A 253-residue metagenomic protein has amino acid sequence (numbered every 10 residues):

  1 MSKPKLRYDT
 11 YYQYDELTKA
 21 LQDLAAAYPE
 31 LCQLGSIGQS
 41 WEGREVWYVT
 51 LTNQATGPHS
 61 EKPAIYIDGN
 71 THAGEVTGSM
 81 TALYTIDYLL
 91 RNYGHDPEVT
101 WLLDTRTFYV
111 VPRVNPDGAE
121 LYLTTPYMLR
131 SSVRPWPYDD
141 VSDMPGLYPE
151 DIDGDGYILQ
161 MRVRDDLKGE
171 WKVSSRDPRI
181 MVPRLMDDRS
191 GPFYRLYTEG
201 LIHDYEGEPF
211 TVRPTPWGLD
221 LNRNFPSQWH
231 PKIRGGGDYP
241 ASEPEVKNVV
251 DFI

Functional and structural regions predicted by a protein language model:
M1-I253: M14 metallocarboxypeptidase catalytic domain recognition
